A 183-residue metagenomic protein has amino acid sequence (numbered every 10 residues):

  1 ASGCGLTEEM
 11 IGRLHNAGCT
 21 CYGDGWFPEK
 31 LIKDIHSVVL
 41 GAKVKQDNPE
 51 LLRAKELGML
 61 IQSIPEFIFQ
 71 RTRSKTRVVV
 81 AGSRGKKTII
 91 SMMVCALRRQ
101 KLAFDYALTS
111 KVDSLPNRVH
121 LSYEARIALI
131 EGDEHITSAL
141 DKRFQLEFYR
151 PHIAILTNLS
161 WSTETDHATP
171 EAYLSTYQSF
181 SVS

Functional and structural regions predicted by a protein language model:
A1-R13: NAD(P)-binding Rossmann-fold cofactor-contacting core
S2-C4, L40-K43: Structural motif
G5-L6, W26, S110-K111: Short beta->alpha linker loops
G12-N16, E29-K33, A42-S183: Phosphate-binding loop of NTP-binding sites
C19-D24: Conserved SAM-binding strand-loop segment of SAM-dependent methyltransferases
H36-S37: Short, contiguous pre-domain boundary segments
